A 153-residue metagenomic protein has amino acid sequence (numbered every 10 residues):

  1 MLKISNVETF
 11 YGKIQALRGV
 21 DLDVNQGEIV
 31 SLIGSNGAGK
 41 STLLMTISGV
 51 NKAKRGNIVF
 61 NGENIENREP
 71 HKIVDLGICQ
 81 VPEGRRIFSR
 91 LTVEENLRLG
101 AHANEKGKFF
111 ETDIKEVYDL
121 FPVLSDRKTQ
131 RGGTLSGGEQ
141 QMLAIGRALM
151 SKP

Functional and structural regions predicted by a protein language model:
G12, V30, R68, V93-T112 (+1 more regions): ABC-type ATPase nucleotide-binding domains, specifically the catalytic core motifs of the NBD
I33-S35: The feature captures the beta-strand-to-loop junction immediately N-terminal to the Walker
S48: Helix-to-loop junction immediately C-terminal to a conserved catalytic motif
G56-E63, L76, F109-I114: Conserved ABC transporter NBD signature motif
R131-L135, E139: Conserved ABC ATPase signature
I145: Hydrophobic anchor residue at the start of the ABC signature
A148-L149: ABC ATPase C-loop
